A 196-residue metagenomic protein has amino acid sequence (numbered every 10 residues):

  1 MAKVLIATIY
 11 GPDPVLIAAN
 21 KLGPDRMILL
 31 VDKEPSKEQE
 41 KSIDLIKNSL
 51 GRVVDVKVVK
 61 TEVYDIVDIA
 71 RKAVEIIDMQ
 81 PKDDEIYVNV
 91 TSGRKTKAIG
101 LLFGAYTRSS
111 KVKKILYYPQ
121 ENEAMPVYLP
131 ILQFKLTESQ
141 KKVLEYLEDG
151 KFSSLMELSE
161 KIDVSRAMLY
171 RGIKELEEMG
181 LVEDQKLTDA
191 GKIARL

Functional and structural regions predicted by a protein language model:
M1-E85, I99-L196: Long, low-complexity, Lys/Arg-enriched
V88: Conformationally flexible catalytic loops at phosphate/diphosphate-handling active centers
T91-S92: A short helix-loop-helix "switch/interaction" segment in the helical subdomain of ASCE P-loop NTPases
